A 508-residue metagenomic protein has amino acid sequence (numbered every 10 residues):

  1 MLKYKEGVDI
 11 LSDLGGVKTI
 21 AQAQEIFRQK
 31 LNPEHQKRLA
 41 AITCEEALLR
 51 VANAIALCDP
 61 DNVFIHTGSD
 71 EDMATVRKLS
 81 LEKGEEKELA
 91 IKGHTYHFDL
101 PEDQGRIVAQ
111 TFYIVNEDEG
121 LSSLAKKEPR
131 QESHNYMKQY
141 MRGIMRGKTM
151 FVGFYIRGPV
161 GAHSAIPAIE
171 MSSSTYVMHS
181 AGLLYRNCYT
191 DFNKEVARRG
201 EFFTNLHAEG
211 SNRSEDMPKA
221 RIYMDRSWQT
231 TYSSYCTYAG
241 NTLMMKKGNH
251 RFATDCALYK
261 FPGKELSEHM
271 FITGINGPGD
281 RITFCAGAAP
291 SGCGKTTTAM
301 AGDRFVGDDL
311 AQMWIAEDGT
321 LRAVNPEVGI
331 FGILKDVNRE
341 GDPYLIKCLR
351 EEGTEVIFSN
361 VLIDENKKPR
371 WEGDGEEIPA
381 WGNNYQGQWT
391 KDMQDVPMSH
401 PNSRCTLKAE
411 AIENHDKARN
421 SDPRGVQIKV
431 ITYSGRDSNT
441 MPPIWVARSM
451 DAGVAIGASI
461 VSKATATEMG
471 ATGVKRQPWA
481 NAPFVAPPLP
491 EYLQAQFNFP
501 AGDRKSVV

Functional and structural regions predicted by a protein language model:
L2-R199: N-terminal accessory targeting/assembly segments
E6, N32, K87-L89, L100-P101 (+3 more regions): Conserved NTP phosphate-binding and transfer environment spanning the P-loop NTPase/kinase superfamily
D70-E71, G158-V160, Y259, N276-D280 (+4 more regions): Short, glycine-/Ser/Thr-/acidic-enriched flexible segments
L79-K83, P167-S173, G302-D303, G319-F331 (+2 more regions): Short secondary-structure boundary/capping segments
H134-A165, T237-D255, Y259, Q394-L407: Extended, Lys/Arg-enriched charged tracts that mediate electrostatic binding to polyanionic substrates
R199-H269: Charged, amphipathic alpha-helical linker segments immediately N-terminal to NTP-binding catalytic cores
K264-S267, T273-I282: Phosphate-binding P-loop
P278, F284-C293, T297-I363: Catalytic or ion-translocation cores adjacent to nucleophile or general acid/base/metal-coordination motifs in diverse
